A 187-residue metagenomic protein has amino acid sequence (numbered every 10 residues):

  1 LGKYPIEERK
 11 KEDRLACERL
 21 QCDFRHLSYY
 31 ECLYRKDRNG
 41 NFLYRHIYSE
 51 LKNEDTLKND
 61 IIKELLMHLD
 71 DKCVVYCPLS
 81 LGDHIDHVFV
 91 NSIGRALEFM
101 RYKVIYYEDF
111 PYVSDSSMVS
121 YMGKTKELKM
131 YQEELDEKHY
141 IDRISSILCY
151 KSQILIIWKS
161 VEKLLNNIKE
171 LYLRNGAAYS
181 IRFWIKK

Functional and structural regions predicted by a protein language model:
L1-L97: Active-site beta-strand->loop->alpha-helix modules in alpha/beta enzyme cores, enriched in Gly/His/Asp(Glu)
D13-L15, Y102-V104, D142, E170: The feature marks helicase ATPase cores and/or their adjacent C-terminal helical subdomains in SF1/SF2/AAA+ helicases
H26-L27, V74-Y76, I157-K169: Preference for well-ordered, secondary-structure-rich cores of eukaryotic proteins
H26-S28, Y106-E108, E134, I185: Structural signal for conserved beta-strand scaffold positions within catalytic alpha/beta enzyme cores
Y30-K36, Y112-D115, L135-Y140: A short acidic, often aromatic-flanked loop/helix-cap motif at beta-alpha or helix-coil junctions that lines enzyme
M100-Y121: Short, flexible loop segments at boundaries between secondary-structure elements
S117-I157, V161: A conserved mid-domain beta-alpha-beta active-site/ligand-binding segment of alpha/beta enzyme cores
S145-L148, S160-K187: C-terminal regulatory/interaction regions
